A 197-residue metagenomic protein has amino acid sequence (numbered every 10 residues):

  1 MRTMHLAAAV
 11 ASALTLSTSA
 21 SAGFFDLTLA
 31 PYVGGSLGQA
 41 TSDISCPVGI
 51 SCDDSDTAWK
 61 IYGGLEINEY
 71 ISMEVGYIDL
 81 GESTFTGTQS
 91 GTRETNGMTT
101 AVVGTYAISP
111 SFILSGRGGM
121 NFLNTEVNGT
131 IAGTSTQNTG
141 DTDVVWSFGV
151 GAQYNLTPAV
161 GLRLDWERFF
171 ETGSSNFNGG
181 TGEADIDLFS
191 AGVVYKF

Functional and structural regions predicted by a protein language model:
M1-L29: Cleavable N-terminal export/targeting peptides
G23-A30, G34-D43, W59-G133, Y154 (+1 more regions): Gram-negative (and chloroplast) outer-membrane scaffold detector with strong preference for beta-barrel transmembrane
F24-A30, V48-I50, F170, G179: Short, aromatic- and cysteine-enriched interfacial helices/patches that mediate contacts at lipid membranes
G49-T57, Q89-N96, T134-V144, N178-I186: Replace "Gram-negative outer membrane beta-barrel proteins" with "bacterial and organellar outer membrane beta-barrel
E82-T84, N138, F148, Y154-F197: Predominantly the C-terminal beta-signal and adjacent terminal strand-loop region of outer-membrane beta-barrel
I108, F112-L114, G133-Q137, D141-D143 (+2 more regions): Outer-membrane beta-barrel porins/channels
M120, V144, R168: A short beta-strand motif that forms part of the nucleic acid-binding face of small beta-barrel RNA-binding folds
